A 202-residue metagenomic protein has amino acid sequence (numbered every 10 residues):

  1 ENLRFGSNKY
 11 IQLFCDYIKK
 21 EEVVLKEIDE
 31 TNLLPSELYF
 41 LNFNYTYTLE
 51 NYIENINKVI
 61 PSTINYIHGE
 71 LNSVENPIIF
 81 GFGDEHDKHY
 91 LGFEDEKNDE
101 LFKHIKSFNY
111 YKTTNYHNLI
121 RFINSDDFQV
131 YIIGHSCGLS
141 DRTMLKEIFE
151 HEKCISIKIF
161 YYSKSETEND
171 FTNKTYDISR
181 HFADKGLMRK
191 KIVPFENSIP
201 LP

Functional and structural regions predicted by a protein language model:
E1-Y111: Extended, H/D-rich, highly charged conserved domains that either
L25, T46, T113-H117, R142-L145: Short, well-ordered alpha-helical scaffold segments within catalytic/effector domains
S107-H117, S136-C137: A general structural motif
N118-P202: SIR2/sirtuin-family catalytic core signature
